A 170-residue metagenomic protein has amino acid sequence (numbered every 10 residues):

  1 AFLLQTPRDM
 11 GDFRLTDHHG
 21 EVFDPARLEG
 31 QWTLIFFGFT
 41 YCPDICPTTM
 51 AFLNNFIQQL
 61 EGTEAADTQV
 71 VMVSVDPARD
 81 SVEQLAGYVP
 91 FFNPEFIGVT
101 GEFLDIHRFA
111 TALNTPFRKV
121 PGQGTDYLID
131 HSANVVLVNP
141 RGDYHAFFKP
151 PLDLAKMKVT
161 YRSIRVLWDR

Functional and structural regions predicted by a protein language model:
A1-A26, A51: N-terminal "domain-start" segment that seeds a small globular fold
M10-G11, T33, S132-N134: Short loop/turn microsegments at loop-to-beta-strand junctions
F23-T49, L53: Short active-site neighborhood of thiol/selenol oxidoreductases, capturing the structured segment around
Q31-W32, T48-M72: Conserved helix-turn-beta segment immediately C-terminal to the redox Cys motif in thioredoxin-like folds
M50-I57, V82, A86, F103 (+2 more regions): Extracytoplasmic/secreted envelope proteins and their assembly/folding machinery, especially bacterial periplasmic
A65-D80, E95-L104: Thiol-based oxidoreductase modules, predominantly thioredoxin-like and allied folds used for disulfide exchange
A86-S132: Short, internal strand/loop/helix patches that form the active-site neighborhood or redox-interaction surface
Q123-R170: Thiol-/selenol-based redox modules, centered on thioredoxin-like and closely related oxidoreductase domains
